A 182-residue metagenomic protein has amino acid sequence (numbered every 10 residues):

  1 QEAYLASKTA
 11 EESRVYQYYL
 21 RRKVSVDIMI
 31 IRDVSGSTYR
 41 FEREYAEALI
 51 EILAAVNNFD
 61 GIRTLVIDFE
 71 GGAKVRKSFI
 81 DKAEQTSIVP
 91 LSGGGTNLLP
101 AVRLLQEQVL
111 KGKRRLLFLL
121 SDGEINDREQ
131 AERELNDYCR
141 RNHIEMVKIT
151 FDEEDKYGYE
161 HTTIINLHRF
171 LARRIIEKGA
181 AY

Functional and structural regions predicted by a protein language model:
Q1-E2, A83, S87: Conserved GHKL (Bergerat-fold) ATPase module
Q1-I28: Negatively charged sequence features
S7-E11, N142, R174, K178-G179: Short, flexible helical or helix-coil boundary motifs
E11, N97-P100: Short secondary-structure boundary/capping elements
Y19-L20, K111, Y138-R140: Solvent-exposed beta-strand/coil patches in large extracellular/periplasmic or lumenal scaffold regions
R21-K82, A101, K113-L120, K148-E153: Von Willebrand factor
V26-I28, I176-Y182: Basic/hydrophobic alpha-helical interface regions
V89-T96, R103-E107, G123-F170, E177: VWA/integrin I-like adhesion module and closely mimicked acidic/polar interface patches used
